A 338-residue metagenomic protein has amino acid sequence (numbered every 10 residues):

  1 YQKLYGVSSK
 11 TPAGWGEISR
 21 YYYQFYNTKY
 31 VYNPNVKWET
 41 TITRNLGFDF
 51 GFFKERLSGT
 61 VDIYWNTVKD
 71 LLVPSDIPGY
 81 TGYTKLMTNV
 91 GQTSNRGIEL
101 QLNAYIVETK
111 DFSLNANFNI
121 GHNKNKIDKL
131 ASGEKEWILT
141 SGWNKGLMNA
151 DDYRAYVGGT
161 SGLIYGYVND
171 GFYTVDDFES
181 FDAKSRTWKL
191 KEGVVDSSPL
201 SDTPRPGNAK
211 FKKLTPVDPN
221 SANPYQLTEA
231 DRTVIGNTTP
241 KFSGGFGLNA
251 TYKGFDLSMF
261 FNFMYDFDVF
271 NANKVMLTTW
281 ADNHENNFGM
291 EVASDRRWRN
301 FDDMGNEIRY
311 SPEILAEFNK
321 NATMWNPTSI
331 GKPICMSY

Functional and structural regions predicted by a protein language model:
Y1, T88, Y105-V234, T278-T279 (+1 more regions): Conserved small-residue
Y1-V157, I330-Y338: Extracellular/periplasmic, surface-exposed regions of secreted and cell-surface proteins
L57-G59, L114-A116, F246, Y252 (+1 more regions): Transmembrane beta-strands of outer-membrane beta-barrel proteins
Y64-K69, P78-Y80, F263-F267, K274-W280: Active/binding-pocket-proximal capping segment
Y225-Q226, F246, A272: Flexible, glycine-rich loop/tail regions that form catalytic "lids" or insertion modules at the edges of active sites
Y252-A272: Glycine-rich phosphate/pyrophosphate-binding loops and their adjacent beta-strand/loop elements at enzyme active sites
F270, R299-Y338: Membrane-interface anchoring segments and C-terminal beta-barrel signals
